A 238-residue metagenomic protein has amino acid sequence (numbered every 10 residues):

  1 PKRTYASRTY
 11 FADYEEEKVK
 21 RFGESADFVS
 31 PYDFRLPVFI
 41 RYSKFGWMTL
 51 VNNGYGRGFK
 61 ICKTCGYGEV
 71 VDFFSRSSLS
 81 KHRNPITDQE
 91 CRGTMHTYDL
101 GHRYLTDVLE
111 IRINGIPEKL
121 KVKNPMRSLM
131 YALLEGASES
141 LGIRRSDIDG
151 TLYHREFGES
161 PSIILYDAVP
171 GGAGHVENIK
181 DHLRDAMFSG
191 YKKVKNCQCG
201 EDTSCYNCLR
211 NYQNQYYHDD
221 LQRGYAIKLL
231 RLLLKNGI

Functional and structural regions predicted by a protein language model:
P1-I238: Extended, highly charged accessory segments
